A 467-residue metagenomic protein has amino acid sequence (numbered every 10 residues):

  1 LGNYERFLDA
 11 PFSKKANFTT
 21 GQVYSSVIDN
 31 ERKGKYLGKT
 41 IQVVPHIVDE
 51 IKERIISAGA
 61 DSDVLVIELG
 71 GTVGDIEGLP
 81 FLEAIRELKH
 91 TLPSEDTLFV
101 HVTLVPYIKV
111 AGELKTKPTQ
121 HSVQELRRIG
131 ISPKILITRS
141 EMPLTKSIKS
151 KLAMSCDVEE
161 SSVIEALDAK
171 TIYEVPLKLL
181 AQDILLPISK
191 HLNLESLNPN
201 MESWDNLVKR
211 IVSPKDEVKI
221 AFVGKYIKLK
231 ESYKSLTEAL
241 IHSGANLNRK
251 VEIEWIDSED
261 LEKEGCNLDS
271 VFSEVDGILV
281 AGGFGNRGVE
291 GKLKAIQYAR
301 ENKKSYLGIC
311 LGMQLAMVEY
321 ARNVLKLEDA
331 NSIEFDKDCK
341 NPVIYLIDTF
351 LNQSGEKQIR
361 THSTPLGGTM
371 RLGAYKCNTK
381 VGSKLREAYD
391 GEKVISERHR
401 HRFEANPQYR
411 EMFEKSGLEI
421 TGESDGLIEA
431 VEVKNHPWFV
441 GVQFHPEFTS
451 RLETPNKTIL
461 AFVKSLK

Functional and structural regions predicted by a protein language model:
L1, E160-D168, N331-Y345, I428-E429 (+1 more regions): Short, basic, helix/turn surface patches
L1-E252, E259-G277, F284-G285, K292-Y298 (+4 more regions): Flexible phosphate-sensing "switch/lid" loops adjacent to ATP/NTP-binding sites across phosphate-transfer
V66, V100-H101, I137, K219-F222 (+10 more regions): Structured core elements
V73, L144, G285-R287, M313 (+1 more regions): Glycine-rich nucleotide phosphate-binding loop and flanking beta-alpha elements of Rossmann-like dinucleotide-binding
K109-V110, G282-G283, S396, P446: Short, contiguous strand/loop micro-motifs
V271-Y375, G382-K384, L452, T458-L466: Cysteine-nucleophile active-site neighborhood
P365-G368, L372-K467: C-terminal and late-domain segments of enzyme folds
